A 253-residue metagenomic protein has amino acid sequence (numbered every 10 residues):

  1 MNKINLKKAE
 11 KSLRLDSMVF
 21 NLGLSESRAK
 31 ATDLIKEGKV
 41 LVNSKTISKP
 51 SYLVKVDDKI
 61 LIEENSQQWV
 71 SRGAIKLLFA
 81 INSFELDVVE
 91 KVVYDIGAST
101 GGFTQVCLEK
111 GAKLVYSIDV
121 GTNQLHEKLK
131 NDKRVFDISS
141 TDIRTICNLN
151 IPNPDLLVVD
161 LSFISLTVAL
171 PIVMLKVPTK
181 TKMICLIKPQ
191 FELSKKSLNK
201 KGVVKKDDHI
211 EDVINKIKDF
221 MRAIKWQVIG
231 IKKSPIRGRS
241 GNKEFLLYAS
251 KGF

Functional and structural regions predicted by a protein language model:
N2-V56, V92: A basic, amphipathic helix-loop patch mediating RNA/tRNA/ribosome contacts
R72-K91: Conserved alpha-helix/loop element of class I SAM-dependent methyltransferases that forms part of the SAM/SAH-binding
V89-S99: Conserved class I S-adenosyl-L-methionine
T100-G111: Conserved SAM-binding loop of SAM-dependent methyltransferases across substrates and taxa, primarily the Class I
Y116-V168: S-adenosyl-L-methionine
T167-I184: A short glycine-rich, Lys/Arg-flanked "PGG" loop and its adjoining helix->strand segment in the class I
P189-K206: Short, glycine-/aromatic-enriched active-site segment of Class I SAM-dependent methyltransferases
I236-F253: Core SAM-dependent methyltransferase catalytic element
